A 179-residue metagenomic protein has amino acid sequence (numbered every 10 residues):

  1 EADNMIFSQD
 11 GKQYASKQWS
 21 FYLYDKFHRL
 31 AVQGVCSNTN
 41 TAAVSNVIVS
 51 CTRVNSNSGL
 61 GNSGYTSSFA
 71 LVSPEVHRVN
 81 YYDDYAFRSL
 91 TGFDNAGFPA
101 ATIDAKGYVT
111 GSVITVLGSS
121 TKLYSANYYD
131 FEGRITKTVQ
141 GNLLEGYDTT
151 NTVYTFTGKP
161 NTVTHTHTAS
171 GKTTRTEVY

Functional and structural regions predicted by a protein language model:
E1-Y179: Beta-strand elements of repeat-based all-beta scaffolds
